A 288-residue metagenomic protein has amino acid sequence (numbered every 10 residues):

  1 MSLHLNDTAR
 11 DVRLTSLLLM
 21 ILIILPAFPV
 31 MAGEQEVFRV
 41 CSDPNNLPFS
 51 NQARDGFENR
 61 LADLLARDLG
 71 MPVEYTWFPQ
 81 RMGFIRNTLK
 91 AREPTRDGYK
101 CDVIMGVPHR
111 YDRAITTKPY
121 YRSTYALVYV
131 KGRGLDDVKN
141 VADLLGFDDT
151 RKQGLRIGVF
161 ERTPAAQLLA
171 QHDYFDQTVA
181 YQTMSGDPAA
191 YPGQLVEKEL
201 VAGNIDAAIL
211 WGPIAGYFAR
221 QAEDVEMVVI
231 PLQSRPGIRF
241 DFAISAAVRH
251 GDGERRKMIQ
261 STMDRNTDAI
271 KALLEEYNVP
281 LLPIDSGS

Functional and structural regions predicted by a protein language model:
T15-A27: Bacterial N-terminal signal peptides
G33-V107, Y111-D112, G186-A190, A202 (+1 more regions): Extracytoplasmic small-molecule ligand-binding "clamshell" domains of the periplasmic binding protein/Venus flytrap
D43-N46, R122-A126, G134, R220-M263 (+1 more regions): Periplasmic-binding protein-like
P44-L47, Q52-D68, L127-P192, P213 (+1 more regions): Bilobed "Venus flytrap"/periplasmic-binding protein-like clamshell domains and structurally analogous long
F57, L61, H250-A269, L273: Short amphipathic alpha-helical coupling segments at ligand-binding clamshell hinges and other catalytic/signaling
M71-P72, K90-G106, Q153-L155, L195-V196 (+3 more regions): Alpha-to-beta junction loops
P72, F160-Q177, Q260-S288: Ligand-binding clefts/hinges and TM-proximal coupling segments of bilobed small-molecule sensing domains
Y75-T150, P231-R239: Acidic, polar ligand-binding/catalytic clefts
